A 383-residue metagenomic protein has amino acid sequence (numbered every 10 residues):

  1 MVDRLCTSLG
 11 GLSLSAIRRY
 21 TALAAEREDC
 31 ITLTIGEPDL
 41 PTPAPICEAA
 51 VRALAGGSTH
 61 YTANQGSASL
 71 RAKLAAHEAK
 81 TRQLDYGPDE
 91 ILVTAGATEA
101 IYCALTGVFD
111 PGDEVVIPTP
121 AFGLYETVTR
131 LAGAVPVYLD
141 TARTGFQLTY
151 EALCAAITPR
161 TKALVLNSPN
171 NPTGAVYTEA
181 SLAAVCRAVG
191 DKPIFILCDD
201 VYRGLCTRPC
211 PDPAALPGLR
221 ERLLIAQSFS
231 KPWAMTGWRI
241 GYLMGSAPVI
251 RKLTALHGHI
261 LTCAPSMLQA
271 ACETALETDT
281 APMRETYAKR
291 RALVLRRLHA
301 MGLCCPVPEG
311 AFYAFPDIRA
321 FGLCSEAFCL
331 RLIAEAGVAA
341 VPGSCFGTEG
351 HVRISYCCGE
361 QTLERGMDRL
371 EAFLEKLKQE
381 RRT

Functional and structural regions predicted by a protein language model:
V2-L5, G10-S13, L23-R27, I31 (+3 more regions): PLP-dependent class I/II
G57-Y61: A short acidic, glycine-rich active-site loop that binds or catalyzes chemistry on phosphate/adenosine moieties
Q65-G66: Short beta-strand to alpha-helix junction loop
L70-R71: Class I S-adenosyl-L-methionine
